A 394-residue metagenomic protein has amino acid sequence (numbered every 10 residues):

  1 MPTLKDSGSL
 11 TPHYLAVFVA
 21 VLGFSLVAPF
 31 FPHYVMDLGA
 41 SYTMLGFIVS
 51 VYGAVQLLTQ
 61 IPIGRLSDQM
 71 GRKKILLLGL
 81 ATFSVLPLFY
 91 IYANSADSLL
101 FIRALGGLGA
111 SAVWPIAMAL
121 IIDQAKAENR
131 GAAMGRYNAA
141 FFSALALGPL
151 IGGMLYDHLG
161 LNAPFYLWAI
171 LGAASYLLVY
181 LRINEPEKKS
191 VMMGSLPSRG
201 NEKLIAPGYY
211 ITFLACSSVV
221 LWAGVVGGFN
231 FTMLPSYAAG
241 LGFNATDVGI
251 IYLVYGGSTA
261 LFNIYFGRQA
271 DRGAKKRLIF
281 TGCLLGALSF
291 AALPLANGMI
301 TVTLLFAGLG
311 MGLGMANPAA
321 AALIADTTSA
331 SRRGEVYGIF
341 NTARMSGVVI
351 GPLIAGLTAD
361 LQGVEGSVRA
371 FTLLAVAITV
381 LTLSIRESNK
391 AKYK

Functional and structural regions predicted by a protein language model:
M1-S7, N184-C216: Juxtamembrane intracellular "pre-TM" segments in multi-pass secondary transporters
F24, L105-A117, G308-A320: Core transmembrane helices of Major Facilitator Superfamily
G39, G71, Y92-D97, G109 (+2 more regions): Helix-breaking motifs and short loop linkers at transmembrane-helix boundaries and internal kinks in secondary membrane
Q60-G71, F262-A274, A359: Helix-to-loop junctions at the C-terminal end of transmembrane segments in multipass secondary transporters
K74-L88, R277-A291: Structural signature of the two symmetry-related core transmembrane helices
L86, D97-L105, S289, I300-G308: Paired small-residue
I102-F141: Cytoplasmic helix-loop-helix junction between adjacent transmembrane helices in 12-TM secondary transporters
I170-M192, L381-R386: C-terminal membrane-cytosol helix-exit motif in multi-pass small-molecule transporters
